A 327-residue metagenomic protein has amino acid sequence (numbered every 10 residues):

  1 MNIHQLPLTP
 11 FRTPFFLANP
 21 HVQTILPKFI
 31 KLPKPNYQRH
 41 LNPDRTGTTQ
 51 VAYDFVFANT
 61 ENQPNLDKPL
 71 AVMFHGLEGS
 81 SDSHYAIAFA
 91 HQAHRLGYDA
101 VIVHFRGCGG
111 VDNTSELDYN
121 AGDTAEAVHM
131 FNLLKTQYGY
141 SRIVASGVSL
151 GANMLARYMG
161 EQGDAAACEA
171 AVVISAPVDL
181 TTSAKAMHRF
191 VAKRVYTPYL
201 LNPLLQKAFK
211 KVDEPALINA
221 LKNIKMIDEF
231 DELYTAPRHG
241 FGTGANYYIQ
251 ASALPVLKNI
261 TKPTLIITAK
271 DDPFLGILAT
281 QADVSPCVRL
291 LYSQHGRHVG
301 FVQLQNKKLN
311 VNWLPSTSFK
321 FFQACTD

Functional and structural regions predicted by a protein language model:
N2, T136-H239: Alpha/beta-hydrolase-fold enzymes
F16-L66, Q305-L309: N-terminal cap/lid segment of alpha/beta-hydrolase-fold proteins
D67-G76: Short beta-strand element of the alpha/beta-hydrolase
G79-D82, A90-T114: Conserved alpha/beta-hydrolase
Q92, R106-V144: Catalytic nucleophile-loop/oxyanion-hole region of alpha/beta-hydrolase and closely related hydrolase-like folds
L233-V256: Active-site nucleophile elbow and catalytic-triad environment of alpha/beta-hydrolase enzymes
I260, I266-T268: Short beta-strand/loop motif that positions the catalytic acidic residue of the alpha/beta-hydrolase fold
G296-G300, L304-D327: Catalytic active-site module of serine/aspartate enzymes centered on a nucleophile-bearing elbow/loop
